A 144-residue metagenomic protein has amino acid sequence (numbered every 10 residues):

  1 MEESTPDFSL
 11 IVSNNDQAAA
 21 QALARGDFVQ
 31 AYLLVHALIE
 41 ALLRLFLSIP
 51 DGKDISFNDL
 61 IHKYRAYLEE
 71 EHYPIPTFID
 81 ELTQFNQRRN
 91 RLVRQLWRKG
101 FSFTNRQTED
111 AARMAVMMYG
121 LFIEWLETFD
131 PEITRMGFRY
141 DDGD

Functional and structural regions predicted by a protein language model:
M1-E2, E71: A short, mixed-charge helix-start or loop-turn motif at secondary-structure junctions
E2-H62, E132-M136: Amphipathic alpha-helical interface elements
T5, Q17, Q21-R25, L68 (+3 more regions): Residues at structural and domain junctions
Y32, Y64-Y67, Y73, Y119 (+1 more regions): Sequence-level detector for tyrosine residue identity
A41-S48, Y67-E70, R88-R91, Q95-R98: Amphipathic alpha-helical interaction surfaces
L47-F78, T83: Short, charged amphipathic alpha-helical segments flanked by flexible coils
I75-D144: Charge-enriched, short contiguous segments at helix-coil
